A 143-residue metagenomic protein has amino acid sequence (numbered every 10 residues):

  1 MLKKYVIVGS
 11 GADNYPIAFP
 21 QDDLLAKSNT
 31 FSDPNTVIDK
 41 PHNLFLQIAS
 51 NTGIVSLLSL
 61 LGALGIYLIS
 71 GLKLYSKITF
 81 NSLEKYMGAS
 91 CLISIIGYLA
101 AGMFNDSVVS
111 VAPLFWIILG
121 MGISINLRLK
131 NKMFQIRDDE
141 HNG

Functional and structural regions predicted by a protein language model:
M1-K4, A12-S50: Interfacial juxtamembrane loops and adjacent helix segments that form the catalytic/substrate-binding surfaces
K4, Q21, S70-K73, G102: Transmembrane helix-loop junction
S10-D13, S56: Short, solvent-exposed positions on alpha-helices
K27-N35, Y75-Y86: Short helix-coil transition/hinge motifs at the ends and kinks of transmembrane helices, capturing the brief
N43, I48-L64: Membrane-interface anchor segments at the N-terminal boundary of transmembrane helices in multi-pass membrane enzymes
L60-I66, S70-G71, T79-E140: Transmembrane alpha-helices of multi-pass inner-membrane enzymes
